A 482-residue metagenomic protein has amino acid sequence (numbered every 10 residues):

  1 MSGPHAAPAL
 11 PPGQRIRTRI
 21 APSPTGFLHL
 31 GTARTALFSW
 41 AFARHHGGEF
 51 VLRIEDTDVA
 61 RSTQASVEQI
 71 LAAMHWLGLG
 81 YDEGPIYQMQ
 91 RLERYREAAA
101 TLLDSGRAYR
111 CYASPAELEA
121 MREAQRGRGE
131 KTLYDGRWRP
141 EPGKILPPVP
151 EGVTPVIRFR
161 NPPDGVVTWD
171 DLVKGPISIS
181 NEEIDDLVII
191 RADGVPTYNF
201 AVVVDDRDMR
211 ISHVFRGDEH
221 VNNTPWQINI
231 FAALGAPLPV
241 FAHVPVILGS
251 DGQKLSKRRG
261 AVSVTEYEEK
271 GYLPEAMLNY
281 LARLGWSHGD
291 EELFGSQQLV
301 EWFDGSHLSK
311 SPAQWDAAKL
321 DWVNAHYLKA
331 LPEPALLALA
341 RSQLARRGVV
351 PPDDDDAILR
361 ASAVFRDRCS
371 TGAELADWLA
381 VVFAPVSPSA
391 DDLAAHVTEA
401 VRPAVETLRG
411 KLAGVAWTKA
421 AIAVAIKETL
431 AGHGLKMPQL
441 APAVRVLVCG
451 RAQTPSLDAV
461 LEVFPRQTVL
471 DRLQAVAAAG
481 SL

Functional and structural regions predicted by a protein language model:
S2-E130, N222-A236, A276: N-terminal Rossmann-like or analogous alpha/beta NTP/dinucleotide-binding catalytic cores that position adenine
P22-P24, Y198-N199, D458: A generic hydrophobic-helix recognition signal that picks specific residues within alpha-helical hydrophobic
P24, W76, D104, V173 (+5 more regions): Short glycine/serine/threonine-biased micro-segments
T25, E83, R210-I211, V262: Short, solvent-exposed beta-strand edge segments and adjacent coil->beta transition regions
A41, A72-M74, N199-V203, V444: Hydrophobic alpha-helical segments in the ANL/AMP-binding
S62-Q64, E68, G78, Y87 (+5 more regions): Conserved nucleotide- and phosphate/pyrophosphate-binding catalytic cores in adenylate/nucleotidyl-handling enzymes
Y109-R110, S114-H243, L248-L255, S263 (+1 more regions): Active-site cores that bind ATP or allylic diphosphates and position pyrophosphate for catalysis
